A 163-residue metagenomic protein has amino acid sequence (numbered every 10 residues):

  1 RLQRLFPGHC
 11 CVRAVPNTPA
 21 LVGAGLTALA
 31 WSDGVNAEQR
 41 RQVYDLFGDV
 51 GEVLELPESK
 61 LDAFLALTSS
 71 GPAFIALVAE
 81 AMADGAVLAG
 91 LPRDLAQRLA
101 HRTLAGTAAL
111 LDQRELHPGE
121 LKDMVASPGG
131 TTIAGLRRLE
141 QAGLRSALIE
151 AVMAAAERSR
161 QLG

Functional and structural regions predicted by a protein language model:
R1-C10, L26-F64, I75-E115, R158: Internal alpha-helical scaffold of NAD(P)-dependent oxidoreductase catalytic cores
R13-V15, A30, A126: Short beta-strand segments
V15-L21, L65-I75: Glycine/serine-rich anion-binding loops at beta->alpha junctions that coordinate negatively charged ligand groups
P16, E58-K60, R98, R137 (+1 more regions): Proline- and acidic/polar-enriched loop/turn elements at helix boundaries
L26, E52, S70-P72, G130-T131 (+1 more regions): Gly/Ser/Thr-rich helix-start
S70-F74, R98-L99, M124-S127: A generic short alpha-helical patch detector that favors 3-5-residue windows in or near N-terminal regions
H101-G163: NAD(P)-dependent Rossmann-like dehydrogenase/reductase catalytic/cofactor-binding core
